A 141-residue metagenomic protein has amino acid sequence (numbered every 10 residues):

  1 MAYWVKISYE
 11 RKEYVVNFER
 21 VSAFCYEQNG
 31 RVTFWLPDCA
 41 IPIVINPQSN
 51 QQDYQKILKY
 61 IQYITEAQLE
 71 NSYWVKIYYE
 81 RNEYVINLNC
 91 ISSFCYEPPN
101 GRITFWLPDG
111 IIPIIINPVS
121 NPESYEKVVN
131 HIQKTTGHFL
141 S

Functional and structural regions predicted by a protein language model:
A2-Y14, E19-Y84, N89-S141: Acidic, Ser/Thr- and proline-rich intrinsically disordered linker/docking segments of eukaryotic scaffolds
